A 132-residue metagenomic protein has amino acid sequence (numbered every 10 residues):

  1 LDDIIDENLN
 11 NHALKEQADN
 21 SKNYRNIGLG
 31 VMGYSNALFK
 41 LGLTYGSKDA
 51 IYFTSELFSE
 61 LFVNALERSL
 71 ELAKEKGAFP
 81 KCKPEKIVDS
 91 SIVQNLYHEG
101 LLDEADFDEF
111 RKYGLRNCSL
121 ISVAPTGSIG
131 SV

Functional and structural regions predicted by a protein language model:
L1-A18, K22, T44-T126: Internal maturation/activation junctions in enzymes
S21-F39, L115-V132: Conserved phosphate/anionic-ligand binding catalytic regions in large, soluble enzymes, centered on
